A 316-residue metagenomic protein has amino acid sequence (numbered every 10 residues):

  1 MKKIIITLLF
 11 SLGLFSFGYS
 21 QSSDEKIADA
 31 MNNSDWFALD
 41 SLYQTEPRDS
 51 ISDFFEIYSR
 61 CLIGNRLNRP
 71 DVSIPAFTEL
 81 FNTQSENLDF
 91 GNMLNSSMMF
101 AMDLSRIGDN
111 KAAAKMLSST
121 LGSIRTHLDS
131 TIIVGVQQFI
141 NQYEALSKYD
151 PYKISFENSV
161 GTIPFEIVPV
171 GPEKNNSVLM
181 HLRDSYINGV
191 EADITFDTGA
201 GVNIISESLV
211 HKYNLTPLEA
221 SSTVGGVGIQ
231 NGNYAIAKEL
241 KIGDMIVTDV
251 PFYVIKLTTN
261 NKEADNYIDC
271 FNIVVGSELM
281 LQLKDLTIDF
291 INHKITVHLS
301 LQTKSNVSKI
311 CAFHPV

Functional and structural regions predicted by a protein language model:
M1-D24: Bacterial Sec-dependent N-terminal signal peptides
Y19-V316: Pepsin/retropepsin-fold aspartyl endopeptidases
